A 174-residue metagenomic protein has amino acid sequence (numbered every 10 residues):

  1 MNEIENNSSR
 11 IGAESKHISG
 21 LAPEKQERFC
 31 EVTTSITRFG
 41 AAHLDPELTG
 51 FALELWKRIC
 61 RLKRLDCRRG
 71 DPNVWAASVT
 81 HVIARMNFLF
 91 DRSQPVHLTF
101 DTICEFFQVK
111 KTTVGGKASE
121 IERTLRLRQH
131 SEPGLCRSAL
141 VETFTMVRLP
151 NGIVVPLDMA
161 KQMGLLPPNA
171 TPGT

Functional and structural regions predicted by a protein language model:
N2-V74, A84-T174: Basic, alpha-helical nucleic-acid-binding regions used in initiation and control of genome expression
